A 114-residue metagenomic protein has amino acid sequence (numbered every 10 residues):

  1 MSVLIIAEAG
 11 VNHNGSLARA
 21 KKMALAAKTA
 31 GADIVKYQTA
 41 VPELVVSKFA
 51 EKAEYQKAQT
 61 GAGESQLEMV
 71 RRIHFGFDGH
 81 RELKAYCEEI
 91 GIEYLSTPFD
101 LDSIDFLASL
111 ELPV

Functional and structural regions predicted by a protein language model:
M1-N14, E54, G61-Q66, R81-E82: N-terminal small/glycine-rich loop or linker at the start of catalytic domains across soluble metabolic enzymes
L4-I6, I34-K36, E93-L95, P113-V114: Structural preference for beta-strand elements that scaffold enzyme active sites
E8, A27, L107: Conserved, mostly hydrophobic/aromatic
G10-N12, Q38-P42, F99-L101: Active-site beta-loop-alpha junctions enriched in small/polar residues
N14-A26, F77-D78: Glycine-rich anion/phosphate-binding loops
K22-V41, E111: Catalytic domains of carbohydrate-active enzymes, especially glycoside hydrolases
D33-H74: Glycine-rich, proline-tolerant flexible connector loops at the mouths of alpha/beta enzymes
T60-V114: Active-site beta->alpha loop and helix N-cap motifs at the rims of alpha/beta catalytic domains
